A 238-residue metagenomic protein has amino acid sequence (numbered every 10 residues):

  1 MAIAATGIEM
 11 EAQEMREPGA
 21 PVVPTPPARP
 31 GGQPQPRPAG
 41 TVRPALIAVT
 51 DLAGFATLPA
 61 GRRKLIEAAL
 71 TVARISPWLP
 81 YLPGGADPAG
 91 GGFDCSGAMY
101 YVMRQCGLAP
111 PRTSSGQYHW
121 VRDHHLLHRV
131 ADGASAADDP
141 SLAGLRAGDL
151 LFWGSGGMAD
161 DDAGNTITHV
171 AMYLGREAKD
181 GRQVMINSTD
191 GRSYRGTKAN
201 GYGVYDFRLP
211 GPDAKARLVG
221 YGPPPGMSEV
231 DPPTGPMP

Functional and structural regions predicted by a protein language model:
M1-A5, E9-M10: Sec-dependent N-terminal signal peptides
G7, E14-S115, H119-L127, A131 (+3 more regions): N-terminal capping segments
P111-R112, T166-G203: Catalytic Cys-His active-site segments of thiol-dependent hydrolases/isopeptidases
H124-D138, Y205-P210: Charged, glycine/proline-rich intrinsically disordered loops and linkers
D139, G144-L145: Short, well-ordered loop/turn sites that connect or cap secondary structure elements
S188, R192-P238: Active-site or metal-binding loop neighborhoods of secreted/extracellular toxin and effector enzymes
